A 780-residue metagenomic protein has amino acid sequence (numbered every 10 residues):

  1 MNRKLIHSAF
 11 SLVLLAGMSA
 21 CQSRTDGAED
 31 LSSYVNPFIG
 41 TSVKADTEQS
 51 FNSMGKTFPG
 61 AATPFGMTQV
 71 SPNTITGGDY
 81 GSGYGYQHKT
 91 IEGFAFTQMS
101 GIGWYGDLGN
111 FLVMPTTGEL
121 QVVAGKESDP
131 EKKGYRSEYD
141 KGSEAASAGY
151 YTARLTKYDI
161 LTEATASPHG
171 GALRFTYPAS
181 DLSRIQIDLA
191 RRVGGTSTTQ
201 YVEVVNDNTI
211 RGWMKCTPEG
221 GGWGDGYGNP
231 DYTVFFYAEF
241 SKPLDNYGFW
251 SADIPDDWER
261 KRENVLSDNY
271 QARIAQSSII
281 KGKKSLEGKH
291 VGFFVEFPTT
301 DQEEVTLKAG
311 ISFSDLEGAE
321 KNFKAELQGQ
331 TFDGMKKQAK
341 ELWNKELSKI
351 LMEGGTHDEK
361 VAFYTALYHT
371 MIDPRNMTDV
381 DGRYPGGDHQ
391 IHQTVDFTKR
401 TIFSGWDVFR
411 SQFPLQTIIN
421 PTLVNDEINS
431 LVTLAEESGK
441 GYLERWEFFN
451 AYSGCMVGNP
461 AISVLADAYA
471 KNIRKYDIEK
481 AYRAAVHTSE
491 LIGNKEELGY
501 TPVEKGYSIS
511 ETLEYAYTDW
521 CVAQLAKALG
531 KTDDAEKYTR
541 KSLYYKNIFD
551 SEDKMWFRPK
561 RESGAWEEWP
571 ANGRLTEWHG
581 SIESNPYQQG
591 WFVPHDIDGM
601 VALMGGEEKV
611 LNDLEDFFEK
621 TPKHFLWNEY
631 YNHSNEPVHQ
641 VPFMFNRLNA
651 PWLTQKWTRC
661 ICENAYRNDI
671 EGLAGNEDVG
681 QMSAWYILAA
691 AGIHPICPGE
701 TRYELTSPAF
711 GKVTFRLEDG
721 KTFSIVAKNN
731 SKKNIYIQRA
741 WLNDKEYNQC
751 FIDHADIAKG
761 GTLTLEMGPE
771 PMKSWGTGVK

Functional and structural regions predicted by a protein language model:
M1-A9: Bacterial N-terminal signal peptides that target proteins for export
F10-L15: Hydrophobic helical h-region of N-terminal Sec-dependent signal peptides in bacterial secretory/periplasmic proteins
S19-A20: C-terminal motif of bacterial Sec signal peptides marking the signal peptidase cleavage site
T25-L513, A526-N547, D553, E562-Q588 (+8 more regions): Accessory carbohydrate-recognition regions in carbohydrate-active enzymes
T518: ATP-dependent phospho-/nucleotidyl transfer catalytic cores
